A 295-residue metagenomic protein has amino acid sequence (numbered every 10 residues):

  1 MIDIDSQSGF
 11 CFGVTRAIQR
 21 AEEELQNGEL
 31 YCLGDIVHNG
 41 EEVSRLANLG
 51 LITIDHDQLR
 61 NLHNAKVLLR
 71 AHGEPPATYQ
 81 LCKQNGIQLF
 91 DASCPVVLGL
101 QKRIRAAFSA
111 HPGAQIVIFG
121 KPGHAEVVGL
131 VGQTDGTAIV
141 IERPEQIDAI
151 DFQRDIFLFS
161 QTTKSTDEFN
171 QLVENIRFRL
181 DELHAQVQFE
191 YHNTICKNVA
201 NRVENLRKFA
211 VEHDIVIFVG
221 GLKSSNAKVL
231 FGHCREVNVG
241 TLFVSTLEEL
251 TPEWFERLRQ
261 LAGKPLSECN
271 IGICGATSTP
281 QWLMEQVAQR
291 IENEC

Functional and structural regions predicted by a protein language model:
M1-C295: The feature marks the mature, well-folded catalytic cores of soluble enzymes
